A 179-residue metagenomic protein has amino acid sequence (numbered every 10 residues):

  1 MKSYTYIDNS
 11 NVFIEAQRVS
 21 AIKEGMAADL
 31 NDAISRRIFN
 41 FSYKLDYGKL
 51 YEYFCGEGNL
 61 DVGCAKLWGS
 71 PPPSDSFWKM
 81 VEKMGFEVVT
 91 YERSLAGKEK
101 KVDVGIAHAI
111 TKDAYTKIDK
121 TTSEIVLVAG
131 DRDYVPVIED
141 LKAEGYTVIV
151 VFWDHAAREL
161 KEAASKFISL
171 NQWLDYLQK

Functional and structural regions predicted by a protein language model:
M1-V102, K142, T147, H155: Domain-level signal for Mg2+-assisted phosphodiester chemistry and nucleotide/NA-binding surfaces in nucleic-acid
P72-K179: Nuclease catalytic cores that cleave nucleic-acid phosphodiester bonds, predominantly acidic two-metal-ion
